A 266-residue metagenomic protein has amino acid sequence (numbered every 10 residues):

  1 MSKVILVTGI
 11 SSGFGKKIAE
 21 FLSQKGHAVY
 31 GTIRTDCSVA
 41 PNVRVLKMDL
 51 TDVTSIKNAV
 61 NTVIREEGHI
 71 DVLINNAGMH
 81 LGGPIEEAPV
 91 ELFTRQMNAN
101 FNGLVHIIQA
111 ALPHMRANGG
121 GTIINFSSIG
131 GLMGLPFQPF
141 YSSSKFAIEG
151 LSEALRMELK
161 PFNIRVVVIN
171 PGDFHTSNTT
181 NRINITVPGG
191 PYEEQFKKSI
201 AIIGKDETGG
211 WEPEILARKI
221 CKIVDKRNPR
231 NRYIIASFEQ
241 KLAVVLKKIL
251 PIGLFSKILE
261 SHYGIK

Functional and structural regions predicted by a protein language model:
S11, A19: N-terminal Rossmann NAD(P)H-binding glycine-rich loop of SDR-like oxidoreductase domains
M48-N58, V90: The beta1-alpha1 cofactor-binding region of Rossmann-like NAD(H)/NADP(H)-dependent oxidoreductases
P84-I85, P89-T94: Substrate-binding pocket helix/loop in short-chain dehydrogenase/reductase
I108, S144-A147: Active-site helix of classical SDR
I108-Q109, E153: A short, exposed helix-loop element centered on a Lys and neighboring polar residues
S128: Residue(s) in the substrate-gating loop at a strand-loop-helix junction that position the organic substrate next
K160-E207: C-terminal beta-strand-loop-alpha-helix "lid" module of Rossmann-like NAD(P)-dependent dehydrogenases
